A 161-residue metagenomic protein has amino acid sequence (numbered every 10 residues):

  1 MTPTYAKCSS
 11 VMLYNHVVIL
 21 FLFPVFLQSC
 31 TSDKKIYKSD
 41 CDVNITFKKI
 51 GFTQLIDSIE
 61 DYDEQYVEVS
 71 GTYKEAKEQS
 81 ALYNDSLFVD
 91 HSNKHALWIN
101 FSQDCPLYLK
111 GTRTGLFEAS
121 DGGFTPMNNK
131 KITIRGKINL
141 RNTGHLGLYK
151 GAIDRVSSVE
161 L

Functional and structural regions predicted by a protein language model:
M1-Y14: N-terminal secretory signal peptides that target proteins for export/translocation
T4-A6, F21, D33: Serine/threonine-rich, low-complexity intrinsically disordered segments
Y14-L20: Sec-dependent signal peptide recognition, specifically the positively charged N-region followed immediately by
L27-S29: C-terminal motif of bacterial Sec signal peptides marking the signal peptidase cleavage site
T31-L161: OB-fold and OB-like single-stranded nucleic-acid-recognition modules and their adjacent interaction interfaces
